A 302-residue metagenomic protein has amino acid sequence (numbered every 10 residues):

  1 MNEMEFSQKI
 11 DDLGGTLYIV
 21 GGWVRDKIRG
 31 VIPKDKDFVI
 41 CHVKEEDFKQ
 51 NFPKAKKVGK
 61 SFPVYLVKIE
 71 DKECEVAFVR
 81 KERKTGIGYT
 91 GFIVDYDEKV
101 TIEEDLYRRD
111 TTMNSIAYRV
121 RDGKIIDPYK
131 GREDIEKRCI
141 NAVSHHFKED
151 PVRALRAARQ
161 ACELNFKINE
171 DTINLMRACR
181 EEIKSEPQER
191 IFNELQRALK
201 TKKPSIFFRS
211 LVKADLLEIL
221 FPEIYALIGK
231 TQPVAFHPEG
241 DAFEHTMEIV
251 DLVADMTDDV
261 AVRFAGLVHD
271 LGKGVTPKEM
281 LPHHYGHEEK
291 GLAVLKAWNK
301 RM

Functional and structural regions predicted by a protein language model:
M1-M302: Catalytic cores of the polymerase beta-like nucleotidyltransferase superfamily and closely associated nucleotide
